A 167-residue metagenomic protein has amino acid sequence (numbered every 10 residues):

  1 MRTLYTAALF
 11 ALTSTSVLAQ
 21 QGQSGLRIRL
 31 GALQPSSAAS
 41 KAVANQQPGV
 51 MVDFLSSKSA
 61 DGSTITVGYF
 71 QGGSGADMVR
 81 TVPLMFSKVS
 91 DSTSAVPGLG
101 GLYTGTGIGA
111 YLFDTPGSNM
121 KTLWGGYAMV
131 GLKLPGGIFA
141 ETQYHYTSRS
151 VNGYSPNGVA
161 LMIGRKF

Functional and structural regions predicted by a protein language model:
M1-G25: Cleavable N-terminal export/targeting peptides
L9, T13, Q21, L33-Q34 (+2 more regions): Short stretches within intrinsically disordered, low-complexity N-terminal or propeptide regions
Q20-Q34, L102-I108: Transmembrane beta-strand segments of Gram-negative outer membrane beta-barrel proteins
L30-A60: N-terminal targeting signals for Sec/Tat export/insertion, comprising classic cleavable signal peptides
L33, F70, H145: Active-site beta-loop-alpha junctions enriched in small/polar residues
S37-Q47, G72-R80, D114-K121, S148-P156: Solvent-exposed loop/turn segments connecting transmembrane beta-strands in outer-membrane beta-barrel proteins
V50-S118, G136, T142, V159-F167: Gram-negative (and chloroplast) outer-membrane scaffold detector with strong preference for beta-barrel transmembrane
K121-F167: A generic hydrophobic-segment detector
